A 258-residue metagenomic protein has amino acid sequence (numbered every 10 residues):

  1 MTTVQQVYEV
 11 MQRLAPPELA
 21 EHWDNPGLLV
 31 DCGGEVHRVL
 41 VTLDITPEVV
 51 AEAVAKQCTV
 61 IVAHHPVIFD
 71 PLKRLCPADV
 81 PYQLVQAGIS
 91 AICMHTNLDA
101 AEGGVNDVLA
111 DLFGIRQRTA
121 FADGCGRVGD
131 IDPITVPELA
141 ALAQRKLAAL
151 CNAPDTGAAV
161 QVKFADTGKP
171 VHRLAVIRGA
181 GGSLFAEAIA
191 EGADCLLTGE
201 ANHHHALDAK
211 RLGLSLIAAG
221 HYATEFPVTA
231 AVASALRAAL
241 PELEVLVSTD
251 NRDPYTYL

Functional and structural regions predicted by a protein language model:
M1-L258: Hydrophobic structural segments
